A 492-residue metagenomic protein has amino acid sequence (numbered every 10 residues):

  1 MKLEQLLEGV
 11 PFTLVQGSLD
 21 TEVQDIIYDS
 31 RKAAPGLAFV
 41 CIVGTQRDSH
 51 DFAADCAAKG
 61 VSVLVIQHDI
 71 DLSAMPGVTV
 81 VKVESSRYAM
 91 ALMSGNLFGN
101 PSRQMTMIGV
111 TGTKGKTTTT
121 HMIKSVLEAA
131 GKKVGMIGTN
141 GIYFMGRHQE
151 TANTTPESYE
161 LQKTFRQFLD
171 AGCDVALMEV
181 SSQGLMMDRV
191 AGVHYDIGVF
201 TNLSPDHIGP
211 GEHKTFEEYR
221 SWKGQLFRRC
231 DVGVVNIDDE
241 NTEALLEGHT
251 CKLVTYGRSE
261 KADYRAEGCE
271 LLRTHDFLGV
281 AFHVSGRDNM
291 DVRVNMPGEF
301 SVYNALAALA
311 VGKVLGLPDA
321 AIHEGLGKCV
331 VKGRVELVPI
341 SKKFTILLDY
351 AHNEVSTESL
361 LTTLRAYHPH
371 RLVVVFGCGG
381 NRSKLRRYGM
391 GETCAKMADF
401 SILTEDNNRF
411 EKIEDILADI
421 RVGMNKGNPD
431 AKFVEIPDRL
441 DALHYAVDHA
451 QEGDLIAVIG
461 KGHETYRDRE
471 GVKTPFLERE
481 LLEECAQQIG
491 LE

Functional and structural regions predicted by a protein language model:
M1-L14, P35-A38, T250, R287 (+4 more regions): ATP-dependent carboxylate-amine ligase
M1-L92, A262-R265, C269, P297-E299 (+4 more regions): N-terminal leader/targeting and accessory segments in enzymes
G9, I70-P76, A171, D196-I346 (+1 more regions): Acidic, Mg2+-coordinating active-site environments of NTP-dependent enzymes
V10, A89-I237, N241-H249, L306 (+2 more regions): Phosphate-binding loop of NTP-binding sites
V23, P35-G36, V61, G77-V78 (+6 more regions): Short, well-ordered alpha-helix to beta-strand connector turns
G44-Q46, S182-Q183, S204-H207, D239-E240 (+3 more regions): Short glycine-rich anion-binding loops that position phosphate/pyrophosphate groups of nucleotides and phosphorylated
S62-H68, G233-I237, V375-F376, D399-D406: Short internal beta-strands
M136, M178, G198, V235 (+4 more regions): Structural beta-sheet core signal
